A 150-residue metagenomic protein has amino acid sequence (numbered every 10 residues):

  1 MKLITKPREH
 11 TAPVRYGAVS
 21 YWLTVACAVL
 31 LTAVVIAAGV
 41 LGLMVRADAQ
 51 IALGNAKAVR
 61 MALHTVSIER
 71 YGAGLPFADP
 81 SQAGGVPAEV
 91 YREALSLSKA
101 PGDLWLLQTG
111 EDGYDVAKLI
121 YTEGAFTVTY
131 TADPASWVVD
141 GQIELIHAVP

Functional and structural regions predicted by a protein language model:
M1-Y21: N-terminal leader/signal peptides at the extreme start of proteins
K2, A18, V29-L30, V40 (+4 more regions): Acidic/proline-rich low-complexity IDRs
R15-R60: Amphipathic alpha-helical segments typified by the pilin-like N-terminal helix that continues immediately C-terminal
A52, G141-V149: Intrinsically disordered, low-complexity repeat and linker tracts
N55-G74: N-terminal alpha-helical signal peptides/signal-anchor transmembrane segments
Y71-P134, H147-P150: Extracellular/periplasmic head regions of type IV pilus-like filament subunits
